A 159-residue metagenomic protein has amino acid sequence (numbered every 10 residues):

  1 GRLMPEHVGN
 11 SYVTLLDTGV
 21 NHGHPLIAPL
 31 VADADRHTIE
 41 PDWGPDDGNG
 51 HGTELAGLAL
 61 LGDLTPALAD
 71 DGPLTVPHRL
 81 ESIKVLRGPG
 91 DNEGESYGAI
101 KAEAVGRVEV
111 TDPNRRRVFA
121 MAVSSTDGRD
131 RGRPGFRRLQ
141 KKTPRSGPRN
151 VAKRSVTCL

Functional and structural regions predicted by a protein language model:
R2-D35, D42-S96, R117, D130-G132 (+1 more regions): Subtilisin-like serine protease catalytic core
L86-L159: Substrate-binding/access-modulating region of protease and related hydrolase catalytic domains
